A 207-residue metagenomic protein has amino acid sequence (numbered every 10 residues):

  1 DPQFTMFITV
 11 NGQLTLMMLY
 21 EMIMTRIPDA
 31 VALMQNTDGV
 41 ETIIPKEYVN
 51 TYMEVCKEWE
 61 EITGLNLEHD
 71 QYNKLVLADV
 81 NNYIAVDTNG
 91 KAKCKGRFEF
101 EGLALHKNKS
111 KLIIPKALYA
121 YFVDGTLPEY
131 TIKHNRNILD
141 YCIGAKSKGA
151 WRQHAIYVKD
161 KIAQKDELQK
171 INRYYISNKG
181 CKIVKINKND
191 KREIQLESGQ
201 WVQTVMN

Functional and structural regions predicted by a protein language model:
D1-F7, L33-I43, L112-K116, A120: Glycine- and acidic
M6-F7, Q13, M17, V49-N207: C-terminal, non-catalytic extensions of nucleic-acid polymerases
L14-T37: Active-site palm subdomain of RNA-directed nucleic acid polymerases
P28, D38-V40, T63-L65: Structural beta-strand/beta-sheet cores of well-ordered domains, especially the beta-sheet scaffolds that support
K46: Flexible, active-site-proximal loop/turn residues at the rims of small-molecule/cofactor binding pockets and catalytic
